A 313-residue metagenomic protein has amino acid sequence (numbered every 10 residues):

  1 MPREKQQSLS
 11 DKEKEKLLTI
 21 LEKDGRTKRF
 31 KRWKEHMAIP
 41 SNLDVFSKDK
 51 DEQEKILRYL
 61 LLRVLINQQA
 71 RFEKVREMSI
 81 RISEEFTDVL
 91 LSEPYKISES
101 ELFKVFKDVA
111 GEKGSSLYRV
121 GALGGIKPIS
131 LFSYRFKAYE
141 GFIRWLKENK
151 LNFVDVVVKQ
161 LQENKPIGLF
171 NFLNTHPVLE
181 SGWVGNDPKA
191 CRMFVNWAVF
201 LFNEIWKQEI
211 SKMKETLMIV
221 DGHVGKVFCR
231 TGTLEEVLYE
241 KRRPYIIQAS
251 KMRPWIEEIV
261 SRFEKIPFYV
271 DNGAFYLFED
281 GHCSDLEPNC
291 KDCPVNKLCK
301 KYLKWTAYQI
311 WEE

Functional and structural regions predicted by a protein language model:
M1-E313: HhH-family (HhH-GPD) DNA N-glycosylase catalytic core used in base-excision repair
